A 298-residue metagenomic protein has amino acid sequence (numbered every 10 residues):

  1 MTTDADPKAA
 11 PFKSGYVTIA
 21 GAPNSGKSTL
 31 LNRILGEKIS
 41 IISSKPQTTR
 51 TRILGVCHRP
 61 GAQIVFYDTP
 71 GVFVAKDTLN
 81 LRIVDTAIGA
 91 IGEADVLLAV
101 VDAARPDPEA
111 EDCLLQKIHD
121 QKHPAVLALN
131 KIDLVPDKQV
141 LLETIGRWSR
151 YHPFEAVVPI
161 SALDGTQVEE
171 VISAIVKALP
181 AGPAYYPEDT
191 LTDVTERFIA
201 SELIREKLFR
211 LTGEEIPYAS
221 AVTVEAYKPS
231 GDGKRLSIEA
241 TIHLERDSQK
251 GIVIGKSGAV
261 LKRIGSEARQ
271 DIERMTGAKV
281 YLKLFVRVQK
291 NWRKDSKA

Functional and structural regions predicted by a protein language model:
T2-E93: Conserved G1/Walker A P-loop phosphate-binding module
A20, L30, I53, D68 (+7 more regions): Residue-level signature of catalytic and energy-coupling elements of molecular machines, predominantly ATP/GTP-dependent
N24, E196-A298: P-loop NTP-binding site
S25, T29, S44, T48 (+13 more regions): Charged, alpha-helix-enriched surfaces in structured cytosolic catalytic cores of large nucleotide-utilizing machines
E37, V56-P60, A90, A94-L97 (+7 more regions): Conserved, well-folded catalytic cores of nucleic-acid-processing and energy-transducing macromolecular machines
P46-T48, P70-F73, A103-D107, I132-V135 (+5 more regions): Conserved nucleotide-binding/hydrolysis micro-motifs of P-loop NTPases
H58-Q63, V84-V157, K228-D232: Conserved C-terminal guanine-recognition region of P-loop GTPase G domains, centered on the G4
P124, D133-T192, E196: Canonical P-loop GTPase G-domain recognition
